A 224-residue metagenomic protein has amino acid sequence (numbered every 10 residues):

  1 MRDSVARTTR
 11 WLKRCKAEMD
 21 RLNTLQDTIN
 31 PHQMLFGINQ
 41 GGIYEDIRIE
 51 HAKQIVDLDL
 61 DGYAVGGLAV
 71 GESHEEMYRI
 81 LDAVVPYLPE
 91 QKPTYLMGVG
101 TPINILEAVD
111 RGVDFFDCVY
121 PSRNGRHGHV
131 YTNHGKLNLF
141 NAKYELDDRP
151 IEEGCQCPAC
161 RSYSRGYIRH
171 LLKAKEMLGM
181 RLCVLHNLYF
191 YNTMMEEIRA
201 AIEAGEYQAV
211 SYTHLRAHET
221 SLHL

Functional and structural regions predicted by a protein language model:
M1-L12, N39-Y44: Active-site beta->alpha loop and helix N-cap motifs at the rims of alpha/beta catalytic domains
E18, L22-T24, N30-I151: Glycine-rich phosphate/ribose-binding loops and adjacent secondary-structure elements that form binding surfaces
N133-R181: Cysteine-cluster motifs in flexible loop/terminal segments that predominantly coordinate metals
I168, E197-I198: Generic hydrophobic alpha-helical segments
T213-T220: Conserved small/polar residues in nucleotide/adenosyl-binding loops
